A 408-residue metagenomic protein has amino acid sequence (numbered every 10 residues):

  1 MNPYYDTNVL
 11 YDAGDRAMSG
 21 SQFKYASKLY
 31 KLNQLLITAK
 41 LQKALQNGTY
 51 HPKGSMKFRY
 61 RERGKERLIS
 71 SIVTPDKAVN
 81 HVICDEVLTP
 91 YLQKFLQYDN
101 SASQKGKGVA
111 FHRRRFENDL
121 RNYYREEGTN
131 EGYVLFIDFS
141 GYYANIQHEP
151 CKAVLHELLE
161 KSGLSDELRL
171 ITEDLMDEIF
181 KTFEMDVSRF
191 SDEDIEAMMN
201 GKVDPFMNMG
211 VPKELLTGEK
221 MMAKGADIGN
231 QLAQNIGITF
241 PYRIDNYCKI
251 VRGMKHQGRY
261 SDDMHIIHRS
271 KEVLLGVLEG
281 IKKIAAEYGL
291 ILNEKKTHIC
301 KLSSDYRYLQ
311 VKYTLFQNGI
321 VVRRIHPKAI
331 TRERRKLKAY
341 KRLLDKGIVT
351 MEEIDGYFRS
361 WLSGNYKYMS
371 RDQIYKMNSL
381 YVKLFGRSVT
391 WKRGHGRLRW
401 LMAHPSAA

Functional and structural regions predicted by a protein language model:
M1-K43, L401-A408: Non-catalytic, polymerase-adjacent accessory regions of viral genome-replication enzymes
K53-S55, G258-D262, E294-K295: Short Gly/Ser/Thr- and Asp/Glu-enriched loop/turn motifs at secondary-structure junctions
K65-D99, K213-E214, G218: Glycine/proline-rich, flexible active-site/cofactor-binding loop segments that harbor closely spaced acidic
I72, K77, H81, M207-N208 (+5 more regions): Right-hand nucleic-acid polymerase module
E86-Q147: Active-site-proximal segment of RNA-dependent polymerases
E126-S261, I266-G276, C300: Conserved polymerase palm-domain catalytic core
G163, K282-L290: A common structural junction motif
